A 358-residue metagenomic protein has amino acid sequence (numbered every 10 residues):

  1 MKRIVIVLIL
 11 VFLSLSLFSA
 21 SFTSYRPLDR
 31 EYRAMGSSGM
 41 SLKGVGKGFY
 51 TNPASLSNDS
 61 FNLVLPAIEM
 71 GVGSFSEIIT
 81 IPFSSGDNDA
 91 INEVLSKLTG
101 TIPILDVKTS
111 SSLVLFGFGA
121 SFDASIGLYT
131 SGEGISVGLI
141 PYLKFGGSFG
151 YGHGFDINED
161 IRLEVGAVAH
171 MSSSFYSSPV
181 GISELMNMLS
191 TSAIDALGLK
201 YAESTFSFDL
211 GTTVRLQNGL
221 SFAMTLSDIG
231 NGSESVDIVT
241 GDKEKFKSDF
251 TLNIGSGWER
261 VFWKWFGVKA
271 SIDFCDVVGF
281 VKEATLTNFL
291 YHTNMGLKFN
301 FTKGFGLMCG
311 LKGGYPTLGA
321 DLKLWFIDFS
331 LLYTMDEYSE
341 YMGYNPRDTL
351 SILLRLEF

Functional and structural regions predicted by a protein language model:
M1-D29: Cleavable N-terminal export/targeting peptides
A20-F358: Subset of outer-membrane beta-barrel
